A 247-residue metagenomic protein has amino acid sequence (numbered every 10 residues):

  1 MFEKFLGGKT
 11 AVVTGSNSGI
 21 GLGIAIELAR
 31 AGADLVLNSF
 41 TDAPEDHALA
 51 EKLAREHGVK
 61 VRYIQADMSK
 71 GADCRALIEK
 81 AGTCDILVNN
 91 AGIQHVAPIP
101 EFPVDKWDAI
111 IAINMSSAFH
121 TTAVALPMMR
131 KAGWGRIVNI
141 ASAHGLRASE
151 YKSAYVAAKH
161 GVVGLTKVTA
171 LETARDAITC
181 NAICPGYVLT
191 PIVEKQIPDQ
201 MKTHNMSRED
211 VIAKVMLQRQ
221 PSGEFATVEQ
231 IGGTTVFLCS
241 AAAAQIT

Functional and structural regions predicted by a protein language model:
T10, N17-G19: Conserved glycine-rich cofactor-binding loop
A33-A48: Conserved glycine-rich Rossmann-like NAD(P)H-binding loop of the short-chain dehydrogenase/reductase
Q65-A76, V104: The beta1-alpha1 cofactor-binding region of Rossmann-like NAD(H)/NADP(H)-dependent oxidoreductases
P98-I99, K106-I111, M216: Substrate-binding pocket helix/loop in short-chain dehydrogenase/reductase
F119, L126, W134, I178-T179 (+1 more regions): C-terminal substrate-recognition "lid" of short-chain dehydrogenase/reductases
T122, A158, T166: Active-site helix of classical SDR
S142: Residue(s) in the substrate-gating loop at a strand-loop-helix junction that position the organic substrate next
